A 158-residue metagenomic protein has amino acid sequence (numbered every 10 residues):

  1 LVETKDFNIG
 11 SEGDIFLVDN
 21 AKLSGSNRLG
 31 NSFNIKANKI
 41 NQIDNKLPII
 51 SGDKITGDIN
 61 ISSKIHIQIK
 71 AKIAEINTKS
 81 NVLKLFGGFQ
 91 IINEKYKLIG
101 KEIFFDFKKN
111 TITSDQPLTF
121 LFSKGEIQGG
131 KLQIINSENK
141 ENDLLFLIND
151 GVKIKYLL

Functional and structural regions predicted by a protein language model:
L1-L158: Mature-chain termini and adjacent capping regions
